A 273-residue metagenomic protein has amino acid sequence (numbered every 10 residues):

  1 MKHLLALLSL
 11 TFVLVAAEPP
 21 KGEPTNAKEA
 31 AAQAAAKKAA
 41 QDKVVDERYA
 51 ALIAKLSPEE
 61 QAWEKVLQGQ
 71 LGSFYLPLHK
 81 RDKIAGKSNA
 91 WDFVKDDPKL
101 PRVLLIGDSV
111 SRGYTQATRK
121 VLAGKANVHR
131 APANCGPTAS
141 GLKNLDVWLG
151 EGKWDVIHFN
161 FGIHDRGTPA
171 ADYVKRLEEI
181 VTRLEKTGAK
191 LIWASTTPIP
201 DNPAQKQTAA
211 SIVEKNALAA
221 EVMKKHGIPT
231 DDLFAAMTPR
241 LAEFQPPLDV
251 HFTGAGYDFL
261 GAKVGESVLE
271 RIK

Functional and structural regions predicted by a protein language model:
K2-L104, S111-R112, Q116-K120, G124 (+2 more regions): N-terminal secretory targeting modules
F12, A34-L52, T197-K273: Catalytic His-Asp segment of secreted/periplasmic serine-dependent ester chemistry enzymes
K21-E23, K28, R130-P137, H158-R166 (+3 more regions): Cell-envelope and extracellular/periplasmic
R102-G107, N127-P132, D155-F161, K190-S195 (+2 more regions): Structural recognition of the beta-strand scaffold that forms the well-ordered cores of secreted hydrolase catalytic
R112-K120, S140-K175, T197-D201: Oxyanion-hole/transition-state-stabilizing segment in secreted/luminal serine hydrolases and related acyltransferases
G113, A126-V128, G254-Y257: Mature catalytic domains of secreted/periplasmic carbohydrate-active enzymes
V128-G141, D165-G167, P203-K206, D249: Acidic/histidine-rich helix-loop elements that form or flank divalent-metal/phosphate-binding sites at the catalytic
A171-E179, A209-N216: Charged helix-capping and loop-helix junction motifs
